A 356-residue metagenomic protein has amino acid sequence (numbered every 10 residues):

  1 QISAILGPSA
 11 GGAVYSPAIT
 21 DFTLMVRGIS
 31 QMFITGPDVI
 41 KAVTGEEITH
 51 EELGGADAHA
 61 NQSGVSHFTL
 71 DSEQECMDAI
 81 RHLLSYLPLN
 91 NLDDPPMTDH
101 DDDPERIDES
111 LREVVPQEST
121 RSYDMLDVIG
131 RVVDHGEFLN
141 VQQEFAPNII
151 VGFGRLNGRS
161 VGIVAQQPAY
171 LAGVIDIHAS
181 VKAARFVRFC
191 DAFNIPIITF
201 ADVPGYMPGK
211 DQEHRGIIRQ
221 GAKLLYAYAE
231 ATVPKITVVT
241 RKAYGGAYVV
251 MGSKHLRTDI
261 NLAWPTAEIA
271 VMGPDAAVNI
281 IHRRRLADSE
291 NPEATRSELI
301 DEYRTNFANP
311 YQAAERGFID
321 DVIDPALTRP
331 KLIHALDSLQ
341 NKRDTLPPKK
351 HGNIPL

Functional and structural regions predicted by a protein language model:
Q1-L356: Ligand-binding clefts of soluble mixed alpha/beta catalytic domains
